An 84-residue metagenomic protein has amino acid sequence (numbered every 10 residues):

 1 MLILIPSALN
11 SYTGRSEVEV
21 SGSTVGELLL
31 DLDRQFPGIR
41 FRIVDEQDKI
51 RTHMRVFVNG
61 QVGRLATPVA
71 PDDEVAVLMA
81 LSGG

Functional and structural regions predicted by a protein language model:
M1-G83: Ubiquitin-like/PB1-type beta-grasp interaction modules and other compact soluble beta-rich domains
